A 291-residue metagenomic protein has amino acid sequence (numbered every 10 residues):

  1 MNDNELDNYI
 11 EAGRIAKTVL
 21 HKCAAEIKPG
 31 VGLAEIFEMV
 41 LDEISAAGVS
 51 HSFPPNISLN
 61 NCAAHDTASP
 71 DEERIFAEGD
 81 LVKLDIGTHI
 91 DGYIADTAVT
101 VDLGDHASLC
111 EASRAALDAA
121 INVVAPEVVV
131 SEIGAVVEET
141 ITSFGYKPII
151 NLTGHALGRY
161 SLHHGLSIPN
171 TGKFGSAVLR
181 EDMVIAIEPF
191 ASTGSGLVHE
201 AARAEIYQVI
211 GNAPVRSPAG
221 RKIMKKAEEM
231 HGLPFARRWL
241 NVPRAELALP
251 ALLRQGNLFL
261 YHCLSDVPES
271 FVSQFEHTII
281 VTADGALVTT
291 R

Functional and structural regions predicted by a protein language model:
M1-R291: Active-site neighborhoods and metal-handling regions in enzymes and metal-associated proteins
